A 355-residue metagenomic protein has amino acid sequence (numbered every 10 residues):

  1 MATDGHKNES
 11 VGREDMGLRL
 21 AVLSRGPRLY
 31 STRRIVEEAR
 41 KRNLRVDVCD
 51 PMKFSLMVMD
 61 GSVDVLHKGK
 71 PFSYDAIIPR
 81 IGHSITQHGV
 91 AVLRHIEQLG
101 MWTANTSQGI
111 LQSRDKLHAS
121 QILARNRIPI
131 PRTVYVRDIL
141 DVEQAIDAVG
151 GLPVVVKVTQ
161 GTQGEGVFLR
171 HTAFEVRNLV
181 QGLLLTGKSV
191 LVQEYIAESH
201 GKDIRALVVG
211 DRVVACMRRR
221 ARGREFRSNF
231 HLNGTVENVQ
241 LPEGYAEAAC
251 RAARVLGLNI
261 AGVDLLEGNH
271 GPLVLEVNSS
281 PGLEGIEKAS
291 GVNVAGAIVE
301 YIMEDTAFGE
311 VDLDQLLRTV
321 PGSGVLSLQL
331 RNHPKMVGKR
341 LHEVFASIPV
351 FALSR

Functional and structural regions predicted by a protein language model:
M1-A104, G109, H118: ATP-binding N-terminal substructure of ATP-dependent carboxylate-amine bond-forming enzymes
D15, E165-L256: Phosphate-binding site of ATP-dependent enzymes
L123-A124, I146-E165, K188-S199: ATP-grasp fold ATP-binding core
P131-G151: Rossmann-like NAD(P)H-binding beta-loop-alpha module
V154, V214-A215, A261, L273-L275: Protein kinase-like catalytic core scaffold
Q193-E194, L258-N269: A short glycine-rich, hydrophobically flanked beta-strand micro-motif that places a catalytic Asp/Glu for divalent metal
R254, E267-L317, G324-L326, L330-R331: C-terminal active-site "lid" helix and adjoining low-complexity regulatory extension at the edge of ATP-using catalytic
G338-R355: Cytosolic Rossmann-like ligand/nucleotide-binding regulatory domains
